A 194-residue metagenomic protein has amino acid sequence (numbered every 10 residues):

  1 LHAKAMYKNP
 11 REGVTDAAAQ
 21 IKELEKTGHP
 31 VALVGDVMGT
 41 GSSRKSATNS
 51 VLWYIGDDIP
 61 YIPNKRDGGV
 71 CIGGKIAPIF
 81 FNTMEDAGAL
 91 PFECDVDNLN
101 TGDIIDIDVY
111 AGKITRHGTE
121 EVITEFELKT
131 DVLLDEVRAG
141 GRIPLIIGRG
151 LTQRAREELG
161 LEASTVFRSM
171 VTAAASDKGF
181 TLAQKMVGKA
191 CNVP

Functional and structural regions predicted by a protein language model:
L1-P194: Fe-S-dependent hydro-lyases/dehydratases of central metabolism
